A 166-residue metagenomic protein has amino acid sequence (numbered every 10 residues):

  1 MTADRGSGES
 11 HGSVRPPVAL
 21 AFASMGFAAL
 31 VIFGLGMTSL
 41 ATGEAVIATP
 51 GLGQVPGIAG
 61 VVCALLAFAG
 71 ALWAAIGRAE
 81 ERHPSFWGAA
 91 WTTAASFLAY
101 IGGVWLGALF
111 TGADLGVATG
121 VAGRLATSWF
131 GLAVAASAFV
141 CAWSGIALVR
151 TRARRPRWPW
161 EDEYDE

Functional and structural regions predicted by a protein language model:
A3-V18, L66-T93, L109-A113, A138-D165: Cytoplasmic membrane-interface segments at the C-terminal ends of transmembrane helices
V14, A19, M25, T38-S39 (+6 more regions): Alpha-helical protein-protein interaction elements
L20-V31, A142: Alpha-helical transmembrane segments
F22-G26, S85-G102: Transmembrane alpha-helical segments of multi-pass membrane proteins
G26, V61-V62, A95, L132-S137: Hydrophobic H-region at the start of alpha-helical membrane spans
I32-V62, G103-A133: Membrane interfacial helix motifs at helix-loop boundaries and amphipathic/re-entrant anchors
L66, A99, G103, A136-S137: Lipid-exposed faces of alpha-helical membrane segments in multi-pass integral membrane proteins
